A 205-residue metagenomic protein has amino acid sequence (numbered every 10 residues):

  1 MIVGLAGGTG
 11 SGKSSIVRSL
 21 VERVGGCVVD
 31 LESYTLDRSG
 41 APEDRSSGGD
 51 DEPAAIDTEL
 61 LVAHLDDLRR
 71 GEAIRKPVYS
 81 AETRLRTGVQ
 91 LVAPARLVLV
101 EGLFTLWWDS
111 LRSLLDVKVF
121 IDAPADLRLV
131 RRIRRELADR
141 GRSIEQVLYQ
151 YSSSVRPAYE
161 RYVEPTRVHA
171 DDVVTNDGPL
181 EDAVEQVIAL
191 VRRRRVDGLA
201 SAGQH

Functional and structural regions predicted by a protein language model:
I2-G4: Short hydrophobic/aromatic beta-strand immediately N-terminal to the Walker A/P-loop
G8: P-loop (Walker A) phosphate-binding loop of NTP-binding proteins
K13: Conserved lysine of the Walker
I16, L20: Hydrophobic positions on the alpha1 helix immediately C-terminal to the Walker A/P-loop
C27-V29, L36-T83, L97: Conserved nucleotide-sensing/catalytic segment adjacent to the nucleotide-binding pocket in NTP-handling enzymes
T87-R140: ATP-dependent NMP and nucleoside kinases share a basic, alpha-helical "lid"
A93-P94, L137, P157-H205: NTP-dependent small-molecule kinase module
S110, V119-I121, D126, D139-P157 (+1 more regions): Anionic, Ser/Thr-rich low-complexity intrinsically disordered regions
